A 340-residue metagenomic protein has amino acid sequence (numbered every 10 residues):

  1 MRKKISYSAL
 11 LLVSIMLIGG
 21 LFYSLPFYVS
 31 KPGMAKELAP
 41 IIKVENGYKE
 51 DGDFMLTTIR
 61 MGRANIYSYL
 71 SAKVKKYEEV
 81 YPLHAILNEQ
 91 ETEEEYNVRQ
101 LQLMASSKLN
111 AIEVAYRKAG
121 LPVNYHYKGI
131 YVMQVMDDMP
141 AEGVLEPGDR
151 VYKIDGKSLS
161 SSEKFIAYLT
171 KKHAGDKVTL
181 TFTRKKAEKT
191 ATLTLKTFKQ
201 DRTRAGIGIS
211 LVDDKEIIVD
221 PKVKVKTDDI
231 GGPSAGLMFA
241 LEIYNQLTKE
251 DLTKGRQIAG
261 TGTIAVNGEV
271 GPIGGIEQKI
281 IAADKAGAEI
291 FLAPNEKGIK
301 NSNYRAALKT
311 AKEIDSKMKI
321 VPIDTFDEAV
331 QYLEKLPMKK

Functional and structural regions predicted by a protein language model:
S6-S24: Hydrophobic membrane-insertion alpha-helices, especially the h-region of bacterial N-terminal signal peptides
E94-S106, V135-D137, Y152-D155, V223-P233 (+2 more regions): Second-shell loop/turn segments in exported
Y116, A141, G148-V151, L180 (+5 more regions): Terminal peptide-recognition signature
R117-P147: PDZ/PDZ-like groove recognition
A119, I166-L211, K312-E328, Y332-K335: PDZ-domain C-terminal substructure recognizer with occasional recognition of PDZ-binding tails
A141-E163, I280-E296: Conserved PDZ fold ligand-binding element
K185-E242, K339-K340: C-terminal, low-ordered peptide segments at domain boundaries
P272-A293, A311-I314, I320-I323: C-terminal soluble interaction/assembly domains
